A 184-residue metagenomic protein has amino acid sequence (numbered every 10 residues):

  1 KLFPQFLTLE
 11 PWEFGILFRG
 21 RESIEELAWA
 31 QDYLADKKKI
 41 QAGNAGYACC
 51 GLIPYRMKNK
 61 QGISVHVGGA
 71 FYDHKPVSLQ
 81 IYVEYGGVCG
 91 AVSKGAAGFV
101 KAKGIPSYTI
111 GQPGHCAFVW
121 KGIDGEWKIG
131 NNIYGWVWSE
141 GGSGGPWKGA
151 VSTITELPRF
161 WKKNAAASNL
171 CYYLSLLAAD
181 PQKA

Functional and structural regions predicted by a protein language model:
K1-Y82: Secondary-structure boundary elements
D73-Q80, Y85, G90-N169: Hydrophobic/aromatic-rich core segments of domains that either
A166-A184: Amphipathic alpha-helical repeat scaffolds of TPR domains
